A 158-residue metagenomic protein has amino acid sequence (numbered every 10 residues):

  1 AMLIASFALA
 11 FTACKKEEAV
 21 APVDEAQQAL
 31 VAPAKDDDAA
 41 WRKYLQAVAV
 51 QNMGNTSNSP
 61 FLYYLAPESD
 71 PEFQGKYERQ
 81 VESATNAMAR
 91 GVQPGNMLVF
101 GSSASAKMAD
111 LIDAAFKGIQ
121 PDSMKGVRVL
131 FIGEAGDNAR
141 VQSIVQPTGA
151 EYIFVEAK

Functional and structural regions predicted by a protein language model:
A1-M2: Bacterial N-terminal signal peptides that target proteins for export
C14-E17: Bacterial signal peptide processing site
P22-Y44: Post-signal peptide N-terminal segment of mature Sec-exported envelope proteins
A47, Q51-T56, Y64: General marker for long, soluble alpha-helical cores
Y63-M124: Mature extracytoplasmic domains of secretory-pathway proteins
A114-V141: Extracytosolic low-complexity repeat regions of secreted or lipid-anchored proteins
I132-K158: C-terminal partner/receptor-binding element of secreted or periplasmic proteins
